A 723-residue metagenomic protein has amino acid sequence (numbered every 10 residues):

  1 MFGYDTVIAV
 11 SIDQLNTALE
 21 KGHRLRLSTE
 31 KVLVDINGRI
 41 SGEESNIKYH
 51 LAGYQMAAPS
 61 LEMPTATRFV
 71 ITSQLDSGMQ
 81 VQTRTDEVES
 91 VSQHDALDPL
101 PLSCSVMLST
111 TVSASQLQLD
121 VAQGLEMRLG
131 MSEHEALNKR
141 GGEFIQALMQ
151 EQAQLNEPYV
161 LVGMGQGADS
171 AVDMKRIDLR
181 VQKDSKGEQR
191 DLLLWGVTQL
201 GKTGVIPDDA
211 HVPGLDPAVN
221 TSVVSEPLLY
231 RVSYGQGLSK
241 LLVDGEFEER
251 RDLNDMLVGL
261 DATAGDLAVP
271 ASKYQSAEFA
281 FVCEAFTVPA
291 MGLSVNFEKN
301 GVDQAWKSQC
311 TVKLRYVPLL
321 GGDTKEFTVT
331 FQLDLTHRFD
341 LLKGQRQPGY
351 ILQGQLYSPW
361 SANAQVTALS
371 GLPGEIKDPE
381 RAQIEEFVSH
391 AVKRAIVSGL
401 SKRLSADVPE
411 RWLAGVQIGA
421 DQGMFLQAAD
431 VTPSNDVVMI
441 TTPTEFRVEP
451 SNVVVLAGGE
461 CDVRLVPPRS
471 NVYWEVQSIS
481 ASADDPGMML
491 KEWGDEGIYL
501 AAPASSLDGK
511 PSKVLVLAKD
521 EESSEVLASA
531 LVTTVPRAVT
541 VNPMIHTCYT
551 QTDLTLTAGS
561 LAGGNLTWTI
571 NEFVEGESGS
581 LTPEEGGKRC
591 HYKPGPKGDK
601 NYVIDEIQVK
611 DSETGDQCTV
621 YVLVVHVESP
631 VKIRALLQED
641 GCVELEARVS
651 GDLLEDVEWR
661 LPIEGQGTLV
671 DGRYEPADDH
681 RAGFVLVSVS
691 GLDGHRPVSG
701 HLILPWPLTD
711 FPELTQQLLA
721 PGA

Functional and structural regions predicted by a protein language model:
M1-E386, G415-T444: Hydrophobic membrane/lipid-contacting segments
M439-D484, A530-V574, L623, E628-V657 (+1 more regions): Solvent-exposed, low-complexity, repeat-rich "mucin-like" stalks and linkers
P443-V455, C461, Y499-P503, K513-K519 (+4 more regions): Intrinsically disordered, low-complexity segments that are common in secreted/host-exposed effector and toxin peptides
P450-S451, Y473-L500, T569-K593, R660-A677: Low-complexity "stalk/linker" and mucin-like segments enriched in Ser/Thr/Pro/Ala/Gly
D462-R464, G494, I498, K513-V539: Eukaryotic, compositionally biased intrinsically disordered regions
S505-S524, D599-T614, R681-R696, G700-L704: A short beta-strand micro-motif common to beta-rich folds, especially ectodomain repeats
G641-D652, R660-A723: Intrinsically disordered terminal tails
